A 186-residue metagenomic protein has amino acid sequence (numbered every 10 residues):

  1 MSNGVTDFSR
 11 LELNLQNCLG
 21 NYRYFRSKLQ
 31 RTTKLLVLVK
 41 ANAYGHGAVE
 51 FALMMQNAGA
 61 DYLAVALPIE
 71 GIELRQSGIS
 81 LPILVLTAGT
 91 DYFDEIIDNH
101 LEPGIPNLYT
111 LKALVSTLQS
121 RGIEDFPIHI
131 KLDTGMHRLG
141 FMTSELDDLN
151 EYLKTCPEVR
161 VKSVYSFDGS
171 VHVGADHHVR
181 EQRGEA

Functional and structural regions predicted by a protein language model:
M1-E102, S116, A175: A charged N-terminal "starter" segment
T6-D7, A41-V49, L53, A58 (+2 more regions): Active-site loop/helix belt of alpha/beta enzymes
L13, P106, F141: Residue-level signal for the nucleotide or nucleotide-sugar donor/cofactor binding architecture
Q16, D91-D94, Y109-K112, S144-D147: Generic alpha-helical secondary structure signal
N21-K28, T32, G71, N107 (+4 more regions): Aromatic-residue detector
I69, T87-D91, L108-L111, L132-T134: Short, acidic/turn-prone active-site loops that include or flank metal/cofactor- and phosphate-binding residues
D94-D98, G104-K112, R121: Active-site beta->alpha loop and helix N-cap motifs at the rims of alpha/beta catalytic domains
